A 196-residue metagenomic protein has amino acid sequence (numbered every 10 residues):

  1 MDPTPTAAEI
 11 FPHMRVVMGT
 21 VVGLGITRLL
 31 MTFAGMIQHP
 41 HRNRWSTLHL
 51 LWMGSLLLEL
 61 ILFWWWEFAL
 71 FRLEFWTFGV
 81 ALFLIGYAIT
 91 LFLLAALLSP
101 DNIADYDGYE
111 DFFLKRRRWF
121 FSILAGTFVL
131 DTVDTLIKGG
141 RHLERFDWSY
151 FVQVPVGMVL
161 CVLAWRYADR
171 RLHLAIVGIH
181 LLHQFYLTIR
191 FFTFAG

Functional and structural regions predicted by a protein language model:
M1-G25, A195-G196: Hydrophobic transmembrane alpha-helical segments in integral membrane proteins
F11-G19, L73-F92: Alpha-helical transmembrane segments
G35-L48, F71-W76, A104-L114, W165-I176: Membrane-interface helix-boundary motifs at transmembrane edges
T47-L70: A generic, lipid-embedded transmembrane alpha helix
L51-W52, H173-F185: Central hydrophobic cores of alpha-helical transmembrane segments in multi-pass integral membrane proteins
F83-Q153: Membrane-proximal helix-loop-helix units in multi-pass membrane proteins
Y186-G196: Juxtamembrane boundary at the C-terminal end of a transmembrane helix
